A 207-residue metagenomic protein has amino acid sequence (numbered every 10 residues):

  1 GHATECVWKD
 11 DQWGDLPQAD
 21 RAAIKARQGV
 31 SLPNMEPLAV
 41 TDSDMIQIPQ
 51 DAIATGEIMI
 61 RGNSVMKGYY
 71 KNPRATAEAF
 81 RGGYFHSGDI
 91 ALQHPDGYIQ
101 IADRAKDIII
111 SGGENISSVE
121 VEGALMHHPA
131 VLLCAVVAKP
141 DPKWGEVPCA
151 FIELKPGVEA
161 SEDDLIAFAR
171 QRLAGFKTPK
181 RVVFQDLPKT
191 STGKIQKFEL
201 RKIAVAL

Functional and structural regions predicted by a protein language model:
G1-I99, A105-I108, V121-E122: Conserved AMP-binding/adenylate-forming
G56, G62, K67-G68, E78 (+4 more regions): AMP-binding/adenylate-forming catalytic core of the ANL superfamily
I203-L207: Acidic/polar alpha-helix N-cap and adjacent early helical turns within long charge-rich amphipathic helices/linkers
